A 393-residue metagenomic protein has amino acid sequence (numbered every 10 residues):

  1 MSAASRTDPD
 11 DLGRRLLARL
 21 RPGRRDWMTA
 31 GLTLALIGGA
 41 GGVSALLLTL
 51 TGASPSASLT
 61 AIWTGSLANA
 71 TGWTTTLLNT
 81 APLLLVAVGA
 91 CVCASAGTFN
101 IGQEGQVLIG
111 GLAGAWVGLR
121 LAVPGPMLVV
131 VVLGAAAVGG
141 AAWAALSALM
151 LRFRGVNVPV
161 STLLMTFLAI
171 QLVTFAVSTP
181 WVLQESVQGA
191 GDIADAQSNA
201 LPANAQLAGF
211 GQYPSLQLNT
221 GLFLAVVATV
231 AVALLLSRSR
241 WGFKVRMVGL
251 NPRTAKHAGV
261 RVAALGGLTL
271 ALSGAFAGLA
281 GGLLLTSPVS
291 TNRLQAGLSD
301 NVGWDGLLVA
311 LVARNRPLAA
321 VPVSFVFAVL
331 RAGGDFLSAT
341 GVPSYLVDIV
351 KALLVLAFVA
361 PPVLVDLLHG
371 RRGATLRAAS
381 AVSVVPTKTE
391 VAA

Functional and structural regions predicted by a protein language model:
M1-G39, V43-T49, L250, H257-L265 (+1 more regions): Cytosolic-side transmembrane-helix boundaries in multi-pass membrane proteins
R21-G31, A94-Q103, P124-Q197, R238-R240 (+2 more regions): Short loop segments and helix-boundary regions at transmembrane helix junctions of multi-pass inner-membrane proteins
T33-L48, V86-A90, G111, A115-V117 (+8 more regions): Hydrophobic core segments of alpha-helical transmembrane domains in multi-pass membrane transport and ion-translocation
S44-S66, W181-Q197: Interfacial/capping segments of alpha-helical transmembrane domains
S44-T51, A61-L121, L133, A137-P159 (+3 more regions): Single transmembrane alpha-helix segments in multi-pass membrane proteins
A142, A208, Y213-N292, P317-P322 (+1 more regions): Helix-loop-helix "hairpin" substructures at the membrane interface of multi-pass membrane proteins
T162, T166-R238, N292, K388-E390: Transmembrane helix-bundle core of multi-pass membrane transporters and related energy-transducing complexes
G274-A277, L284-V355: Transmembrane alpha-helical segments in multi-pass inner-membrane proteins
